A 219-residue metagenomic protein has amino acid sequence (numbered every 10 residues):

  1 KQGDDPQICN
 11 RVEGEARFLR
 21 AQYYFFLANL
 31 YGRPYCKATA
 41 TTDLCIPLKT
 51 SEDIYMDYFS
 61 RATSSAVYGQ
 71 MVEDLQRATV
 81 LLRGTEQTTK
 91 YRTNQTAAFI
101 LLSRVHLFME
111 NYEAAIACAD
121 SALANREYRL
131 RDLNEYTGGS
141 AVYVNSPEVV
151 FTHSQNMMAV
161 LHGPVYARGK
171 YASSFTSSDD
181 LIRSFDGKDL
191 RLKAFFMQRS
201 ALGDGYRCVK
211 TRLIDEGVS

Functional and structural regions predicted by a protein language model:
K1-Y31, A62, T79-G84, E216-V218: Conserved, well-structured interaction surfaces
D5-V12, L19, L44, V67 (+1 more regions): Structural signature of alpha-solenoid helical repeat junctions
G14-E15, R20-I54: Extended ligand-binding groove/face enriched in aromatic
A28-Y35, E86-Q87, V105-N111: Short coil/turn linking the two alpha-helices of tandem helical-hairpin repeats
R92, I116-V218: Hydrophobic-face positions in mid-chain alpha helices that act as interaction patches
